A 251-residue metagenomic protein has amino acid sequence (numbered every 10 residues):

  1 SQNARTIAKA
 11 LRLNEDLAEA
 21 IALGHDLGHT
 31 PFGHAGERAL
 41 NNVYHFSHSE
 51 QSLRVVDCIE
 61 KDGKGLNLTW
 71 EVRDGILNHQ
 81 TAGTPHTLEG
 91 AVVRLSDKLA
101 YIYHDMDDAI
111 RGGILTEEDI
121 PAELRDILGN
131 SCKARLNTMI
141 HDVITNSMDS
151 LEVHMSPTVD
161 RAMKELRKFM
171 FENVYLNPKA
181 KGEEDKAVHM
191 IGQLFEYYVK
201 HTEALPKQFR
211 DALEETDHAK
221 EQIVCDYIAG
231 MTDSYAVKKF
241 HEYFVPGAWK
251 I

Functional and structural regions predicted by a protein language model:
S1-D16, F46-I251: Histidine-centered, transition-metal-coordinating active-site segments
I21, D26-D62: A generic, well-ordered mixed alpha/beta core segment in the N-terminal half of proteins
